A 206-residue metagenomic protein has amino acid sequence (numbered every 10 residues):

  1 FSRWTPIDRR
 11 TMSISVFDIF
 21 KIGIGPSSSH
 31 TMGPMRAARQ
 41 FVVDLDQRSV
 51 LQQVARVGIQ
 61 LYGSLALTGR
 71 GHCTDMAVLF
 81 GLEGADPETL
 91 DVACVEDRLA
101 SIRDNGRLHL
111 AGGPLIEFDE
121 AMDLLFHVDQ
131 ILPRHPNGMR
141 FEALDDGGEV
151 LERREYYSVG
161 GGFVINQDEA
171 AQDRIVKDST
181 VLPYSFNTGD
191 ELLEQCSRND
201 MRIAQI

Functional and structural regions predicted by a protein language model:
F1-T11: Short, Lys/Arg-enriched N-terminal segments with co-localized hydrophobic residues within the first ~10-30 amino acids
R10-G23, G58-Q60: Short, hydrophobic/aliphatic alpha-helical segments
F20-A38: Conserved phosphate/anionic-ligand binding catalytic regions in large, soluble enzymes, centered on
R36-Q40, A77-G81, R140: Alpha-helical scaffold segments in soluble metabolic enzymes
V42-Q52: A glycine-rich beta-to-alpha transition motif near the start of alpha/beta enzyme domains, typified by
Q52-D91, V95-I102: A structural-propensity feature for long, helix-poor, extended segments
G81, P87-I206: C-terminal regulatory domains involved in ligand/effector binding and gene-expression control
